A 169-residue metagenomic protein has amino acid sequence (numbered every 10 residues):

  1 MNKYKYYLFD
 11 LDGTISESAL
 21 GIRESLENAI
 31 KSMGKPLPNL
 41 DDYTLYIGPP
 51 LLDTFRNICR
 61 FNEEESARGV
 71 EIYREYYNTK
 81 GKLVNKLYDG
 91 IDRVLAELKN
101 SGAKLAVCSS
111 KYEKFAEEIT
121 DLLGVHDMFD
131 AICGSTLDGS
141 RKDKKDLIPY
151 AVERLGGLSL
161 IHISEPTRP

Functional and structural regions predicted by a protein language model:
N2, S101-A103, L155-S159: Glycine-rich phosphate-binding loop signature in dinucleotide/nucleotide-binding domains
N2-L45, C59: Active-site neighborhood of HAD-like aspartate-dependent phosphohydrolases
I22, L51, L87, K144: Conserved donor sugar-nucleotide recognition element shared by glycan-biosynthetic enzymes
A29-I30, P50-E63, I119, A151-V152: Helix-loop "lid/cap" segments that line or gate small-molecule binding pockets
R56-R93: Metal-dependent phosphoesterase signature
T79-V107, E113-E117, K145: Short, acidic loop-to-helix structural element flanking the phosphoryl-transfer center in phosphate-processing enzymes
K114-L160: Substrate-recognition "cap/lid" segment bordering the active-site pocket of phosphatases
S159-P169: Residue-level detector of conserved catalytic or cofactor/ligand-binding positions in enzyme active sites
